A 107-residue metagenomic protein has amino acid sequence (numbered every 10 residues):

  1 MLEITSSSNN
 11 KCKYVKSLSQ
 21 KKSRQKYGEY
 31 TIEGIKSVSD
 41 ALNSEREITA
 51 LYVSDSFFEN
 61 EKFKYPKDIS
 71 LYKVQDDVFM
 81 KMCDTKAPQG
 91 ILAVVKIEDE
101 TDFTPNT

Functional and structural regions predicted by a protein language model:
M1-E61: Boundary-proximal intrinsically disordered activation/regulatory segments immediately upstream of a helical core
N9, S23, D84-A87, E100: Short capping/connector residues at structural and topological boundaries
E29, T49-L51, S70-Y72, Q89-L92 (+1 more regions): Structural motif
N43, F103-T107: RNA substrate-binding interface of SAM-dependent RNA methyltransferases
E61, Y65-K96: Glycine/small-residue-rich loop that forms an oxyanion/phosphate-binding "nest" at active or ligand-binding sites
K96-T104: Short internal alpha-helix immediately C-terminal to a glycine-rich phosphate-binding loop in Rossmann-like
